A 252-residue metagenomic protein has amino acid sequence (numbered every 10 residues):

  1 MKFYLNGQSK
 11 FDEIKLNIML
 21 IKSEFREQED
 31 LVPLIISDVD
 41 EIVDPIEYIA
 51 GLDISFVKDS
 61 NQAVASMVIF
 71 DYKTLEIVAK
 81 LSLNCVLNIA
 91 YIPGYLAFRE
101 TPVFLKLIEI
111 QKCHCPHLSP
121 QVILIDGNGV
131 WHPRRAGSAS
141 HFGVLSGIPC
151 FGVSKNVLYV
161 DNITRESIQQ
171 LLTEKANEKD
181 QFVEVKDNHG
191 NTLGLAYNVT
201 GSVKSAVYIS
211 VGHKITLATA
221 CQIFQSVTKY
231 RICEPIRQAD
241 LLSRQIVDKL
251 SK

Functional and structural regions predicted by a protein language model:
K2-S37, E41-V43, Q111, T164-K252: C-terminal binding/interaction regions
K15, M19-K22, L87-Y91, V122-N128: Short, basic, glycine/proline-bearing loop/turn elements
E47-V57: Two-metal-ion RNase H-like nuclease active-site motif
K58-H117: A glycine-rich, hydrophobic loop/mini-helix early in the fold
A90-Y95, D126-P133, S205-V211: Flexible, glycine/proline-enriched loop segments at strand-loop-helix junctions that form or flank small-ligand binding
P102-F142, S146-I148, N156: Catalytic-site beta-strand/loop segments enriched in glycine and acidic/polar residues
V157-D161: Short gly/pro/ser/thr-enriched loop/turn and capping motifs at secondary-structure boundaries
